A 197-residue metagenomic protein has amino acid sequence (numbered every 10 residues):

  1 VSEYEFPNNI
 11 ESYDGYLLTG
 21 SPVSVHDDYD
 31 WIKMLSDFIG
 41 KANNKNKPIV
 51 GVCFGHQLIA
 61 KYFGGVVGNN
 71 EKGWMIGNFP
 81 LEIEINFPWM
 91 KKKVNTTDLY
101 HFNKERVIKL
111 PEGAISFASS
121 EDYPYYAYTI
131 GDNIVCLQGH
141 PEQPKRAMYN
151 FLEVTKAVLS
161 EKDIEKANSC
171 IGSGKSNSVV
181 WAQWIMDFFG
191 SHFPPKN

Functional and structural regions predicted by a protein language model:
V1-K47, K162-N197: N-terminal beta1-alpha1 cap of cysteine-dependent amidohydrolase-like domains
S2-E3, H56, W74, R106 (+2 more regions): Residue-level detector of flexible, active-site-proximal loop/helix-junction positions within diverse enzyme catalytic
F6, V67, M90: Short clusters of hydrophobic/aromatic residues that line enzyme substrate/ligand-binding pockets
P7, D27, A60, L110 (+1 more regions): Active-site-proximal flexible loops/turns
E11-Y13, D30-M34, G64-V67, A114-I115 (+2 more regions): Short, glycine/charged-enriched secondary-structure capping and boundary segments
Y13, M75-N78, V94-T96, G131: A structure-centric signal for secondary-structure junctions around beta-strands
T19-F87: Cysteine-nucleophile active-site neighborhood
N44, I83-N197: Amide-donor transfer/coupling interface in amidating biosynthetic enzymes
